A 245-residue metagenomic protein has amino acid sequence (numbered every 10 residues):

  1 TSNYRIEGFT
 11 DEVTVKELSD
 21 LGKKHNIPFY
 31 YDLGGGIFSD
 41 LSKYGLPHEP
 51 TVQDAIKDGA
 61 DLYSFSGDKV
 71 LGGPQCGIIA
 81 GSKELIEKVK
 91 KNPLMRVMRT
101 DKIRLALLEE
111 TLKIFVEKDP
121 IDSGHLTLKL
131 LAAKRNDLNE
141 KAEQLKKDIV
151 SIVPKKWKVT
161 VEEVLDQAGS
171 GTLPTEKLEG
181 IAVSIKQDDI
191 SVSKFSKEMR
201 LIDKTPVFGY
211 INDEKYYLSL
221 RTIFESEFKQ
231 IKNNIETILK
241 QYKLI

Functional and structural regions predicted by a protein language model:
T1-F115, V150: Conserved PLP-enzyme active-site core in the AAT-like
D11, V15, G45-H48, S82 (+8 more regions): Generic structural signal for well-ordered, non-membrane alpha-helical segments in soluble metabolic enzymes
N26-Y30, G67, V97-I103, K118-G124 (+3 more regions): Flexible, glycine/charged-enriched surface loops at secondary-structure junctions
E84, N92, T100-I152, E162-L165 (+1 more regions): Structural motif of enzymes handling amino- and sulfur-group chemistry
N139-F224: Conserved C-terminal alpha-helix-loop-beta "cap" of PLP-dependent enzymes that closes/shapes the active-site mouth
I211-I245: Generic C-terminus detector
